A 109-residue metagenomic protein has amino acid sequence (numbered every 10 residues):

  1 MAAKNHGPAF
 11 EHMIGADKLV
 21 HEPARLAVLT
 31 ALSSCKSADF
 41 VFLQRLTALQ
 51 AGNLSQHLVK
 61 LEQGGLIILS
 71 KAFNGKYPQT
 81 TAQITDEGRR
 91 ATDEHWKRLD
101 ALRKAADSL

Functional and structural regions predicted by a protein language model:
M1-M13, T30, R90-L109: Amphipathic alpha-helical dimerization/coiled-coil segments that flank or bridge DNA-binding/regulatory modules
E11-N53, A72-Q83: N-terminal helix-turn-helix DNA-binding core of bacterial DNA-binding proteins
L58-V59: Short, hydrophobic-biased segments on the C-terminal half of alpha helices that form "recognition helices"
G65: Glycine-centered, phosphate/nucleic-acid-interacting loop/turn motifs that mediate DNA/RNA or nucleotide
L69: Short beta-strand "wing" residues that participate in macromolecule-binding interfaces
I84-G88: Accessory beta->alpha helical hairpin/"wing" motif in late/C-terminal subdomains of nucleic-acid enzymes
